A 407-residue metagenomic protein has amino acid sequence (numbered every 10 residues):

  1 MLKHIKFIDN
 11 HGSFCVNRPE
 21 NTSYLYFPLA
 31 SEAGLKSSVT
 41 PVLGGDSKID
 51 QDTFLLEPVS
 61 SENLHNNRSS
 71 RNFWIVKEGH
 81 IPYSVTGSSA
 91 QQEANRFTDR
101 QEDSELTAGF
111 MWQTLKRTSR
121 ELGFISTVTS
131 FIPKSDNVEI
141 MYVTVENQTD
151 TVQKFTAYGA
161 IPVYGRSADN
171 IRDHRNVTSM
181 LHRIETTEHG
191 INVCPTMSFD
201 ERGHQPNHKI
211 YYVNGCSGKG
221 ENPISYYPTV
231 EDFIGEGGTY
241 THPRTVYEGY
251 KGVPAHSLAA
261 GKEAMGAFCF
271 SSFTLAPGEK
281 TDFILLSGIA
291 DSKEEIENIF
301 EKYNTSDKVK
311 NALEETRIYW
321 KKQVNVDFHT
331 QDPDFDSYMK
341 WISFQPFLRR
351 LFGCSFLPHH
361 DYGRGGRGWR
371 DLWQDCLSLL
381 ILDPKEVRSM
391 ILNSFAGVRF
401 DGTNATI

Functional and structural regions predicted by a protein language model:
M1-W373, I381-F400, A405: Anionic coordination/interaction segments
